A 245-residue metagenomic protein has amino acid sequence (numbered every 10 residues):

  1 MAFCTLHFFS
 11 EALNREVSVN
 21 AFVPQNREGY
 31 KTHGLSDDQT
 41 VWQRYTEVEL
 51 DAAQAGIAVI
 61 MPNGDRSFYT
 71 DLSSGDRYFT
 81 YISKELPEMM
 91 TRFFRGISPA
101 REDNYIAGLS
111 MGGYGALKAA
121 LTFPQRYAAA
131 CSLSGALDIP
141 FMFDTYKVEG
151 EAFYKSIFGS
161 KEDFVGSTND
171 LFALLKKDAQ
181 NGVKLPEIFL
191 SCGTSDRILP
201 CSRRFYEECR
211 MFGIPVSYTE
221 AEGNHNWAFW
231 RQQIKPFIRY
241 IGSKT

Functional and structural regions predicted by a protein language model:
M1-T245: Non-catalytic cap/lid and distal C-terminal segments of serine-dependent acyl enzymes
